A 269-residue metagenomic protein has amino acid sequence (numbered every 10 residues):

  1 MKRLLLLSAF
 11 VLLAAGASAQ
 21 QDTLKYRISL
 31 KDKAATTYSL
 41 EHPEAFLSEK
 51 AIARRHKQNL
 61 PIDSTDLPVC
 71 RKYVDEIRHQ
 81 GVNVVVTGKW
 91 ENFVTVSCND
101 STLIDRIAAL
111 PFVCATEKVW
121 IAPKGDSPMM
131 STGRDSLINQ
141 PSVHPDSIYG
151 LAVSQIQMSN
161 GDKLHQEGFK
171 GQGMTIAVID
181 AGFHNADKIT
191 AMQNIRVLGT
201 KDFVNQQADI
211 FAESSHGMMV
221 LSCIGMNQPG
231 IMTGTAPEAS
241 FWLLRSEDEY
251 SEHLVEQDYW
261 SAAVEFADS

Functional and structural regions predicted by a protein language model:
M1-T23: Bacterial Sec-dependent N-terminal signal peptides
Q20-S136: Inhibitory N-terminal propeptides of secreted protease zymogens
T23, S39, A115, A152 (+1 more regions): Subtilisin-like serine protease catalytic core
I52-K57, V143-H144, F241-D248: Gly-rich Lys/Arg/Thr-decorated short loops/hinges at beta-loop-alpha junctions or inter-strand turns that position
D63-C70, D100, S154-Q157, Q172 (+2 more regions): Solvent-exposed, acidic/flexible segments
G81-N83, V220, A267: N-terminal cofactor/phosphate-binding cores enriched in small/glycine residues, especially glycine-rich loops such as
A109-M174, D187-T190: Protease zymogen maturation seam
Y259-S269: Hydrophobic, small-residue-rich alpha-helical packing segments that form membrane-like cores
